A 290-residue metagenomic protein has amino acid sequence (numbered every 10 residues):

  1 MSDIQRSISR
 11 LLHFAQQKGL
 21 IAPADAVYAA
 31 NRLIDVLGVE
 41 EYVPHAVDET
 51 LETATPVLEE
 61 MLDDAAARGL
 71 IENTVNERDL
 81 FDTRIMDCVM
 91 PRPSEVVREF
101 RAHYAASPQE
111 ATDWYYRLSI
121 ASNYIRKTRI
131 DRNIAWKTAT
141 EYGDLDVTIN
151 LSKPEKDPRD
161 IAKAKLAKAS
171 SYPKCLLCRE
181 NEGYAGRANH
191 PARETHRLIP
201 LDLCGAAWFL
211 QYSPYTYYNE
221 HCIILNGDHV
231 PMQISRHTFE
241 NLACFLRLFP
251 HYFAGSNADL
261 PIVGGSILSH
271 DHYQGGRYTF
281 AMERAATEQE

Functional and structural regions predicted by a protein language model:
M1-I224, D228-P231: Active-site microenvironments that recognize anionic phosphate/pyrophosphate groups
I149, Y212, S256, G275-R277: Hydrophobic side chains in beta-strands
A192-E194, N257-L260: Short acidic (Asp/Glu) patches
E194-L201, G227-A254: Helical scaffold of the NTase/Pol beta-like nucleotidyltransferase catalytic core
C222-I223, I234-H237, A285: A short secondary-structure junction signal
Q233, H251-A254, L260-S266, R277-E290: Conserved His + Asp/Glu catalytic blocks
